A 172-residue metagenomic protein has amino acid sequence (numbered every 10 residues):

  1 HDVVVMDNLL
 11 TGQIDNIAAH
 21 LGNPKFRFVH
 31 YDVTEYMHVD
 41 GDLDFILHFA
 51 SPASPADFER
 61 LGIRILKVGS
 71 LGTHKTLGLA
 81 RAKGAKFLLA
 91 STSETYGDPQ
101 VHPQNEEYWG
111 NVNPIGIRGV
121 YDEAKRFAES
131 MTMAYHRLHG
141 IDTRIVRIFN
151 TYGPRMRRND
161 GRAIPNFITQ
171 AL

Functional and structural regions predicted by a protein language model:
H1-P154: N-terminal Rossmann-like NAD(P)+-binding domain of SDR-like oxidoreductases, especially those catalyzing
F49, Q170-A171: Conserved catalytic core of Hanks-type protein kinase domains
V68, P154-P165: Substrate-binding strand-loop-helix patch in Rossmann-like NAD(P)-dependent oxidoreductase/epimerase domains
Y135, A163, F167-Q170: A short, amphipathic alpha-helix embedded in the catalytic core of nucleotide-handling enzymes
